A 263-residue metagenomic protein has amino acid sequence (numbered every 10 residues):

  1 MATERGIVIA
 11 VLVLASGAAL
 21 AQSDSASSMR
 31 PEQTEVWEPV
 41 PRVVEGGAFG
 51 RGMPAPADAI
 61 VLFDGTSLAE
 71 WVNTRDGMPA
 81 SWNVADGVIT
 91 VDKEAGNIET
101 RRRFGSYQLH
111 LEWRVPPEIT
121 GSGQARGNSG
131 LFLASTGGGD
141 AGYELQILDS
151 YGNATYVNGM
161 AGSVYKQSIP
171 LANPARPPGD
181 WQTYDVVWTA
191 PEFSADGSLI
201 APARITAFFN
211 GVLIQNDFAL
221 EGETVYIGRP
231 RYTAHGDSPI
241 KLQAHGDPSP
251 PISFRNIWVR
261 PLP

Functional and structural regions predicted by a protein language model:
M1-V8: Bacterial N-terminal signal peptides that target proteins for export
V8-I9, A19: Cleavable N-terminal signal peptides
L12-V13: Short, linear, compositionally biased motifs with a strong N-terminal bias
A21-P263: Carbohydrate-interacting regions of secretory-pathway proteins
